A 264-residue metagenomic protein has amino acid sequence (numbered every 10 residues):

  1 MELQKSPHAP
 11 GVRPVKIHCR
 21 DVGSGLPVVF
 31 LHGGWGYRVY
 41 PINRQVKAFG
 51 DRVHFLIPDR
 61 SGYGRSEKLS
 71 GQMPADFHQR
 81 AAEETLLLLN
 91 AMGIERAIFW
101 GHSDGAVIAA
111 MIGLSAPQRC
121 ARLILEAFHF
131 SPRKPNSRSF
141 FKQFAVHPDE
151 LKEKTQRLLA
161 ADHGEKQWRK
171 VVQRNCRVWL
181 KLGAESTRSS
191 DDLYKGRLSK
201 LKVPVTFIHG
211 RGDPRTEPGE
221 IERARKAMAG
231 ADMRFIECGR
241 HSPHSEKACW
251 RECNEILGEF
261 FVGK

Functional and structural regions predicted by a protein language model:
V15-K68: Conserved HGGG/HGGXW glycine-rich cap/lid loop of the alpha/beta-hydrolase fold
N43, Y194, V203, E217-K226: Short alpha-helix in the alpha/beta-hydrolase fold that links the catalytic acid
I57-A97: Active-site loop/oxyanion-hole signature of alpha/beta-hydrolase fold enzymes
V107-S115, C120-K152: Flexible "cap/lid" loop of the alpha/beta hydrolase fold
R177-R197: Active-site nucleophile elbow and catalytic-triad environment of alpha/beta-hydrolase enzymes
L201, F207-H209: Short beta-strand/loop motif that positions the catalytic acidic residue of the alpha/beta-hydrolase fold
G212-T216: Acidic catalytic loop of the alpha/beta-hydrolase fold
G239-N254: Catalytic histidine-centered segment of alpha/beta-hydrolase-like enzymes
